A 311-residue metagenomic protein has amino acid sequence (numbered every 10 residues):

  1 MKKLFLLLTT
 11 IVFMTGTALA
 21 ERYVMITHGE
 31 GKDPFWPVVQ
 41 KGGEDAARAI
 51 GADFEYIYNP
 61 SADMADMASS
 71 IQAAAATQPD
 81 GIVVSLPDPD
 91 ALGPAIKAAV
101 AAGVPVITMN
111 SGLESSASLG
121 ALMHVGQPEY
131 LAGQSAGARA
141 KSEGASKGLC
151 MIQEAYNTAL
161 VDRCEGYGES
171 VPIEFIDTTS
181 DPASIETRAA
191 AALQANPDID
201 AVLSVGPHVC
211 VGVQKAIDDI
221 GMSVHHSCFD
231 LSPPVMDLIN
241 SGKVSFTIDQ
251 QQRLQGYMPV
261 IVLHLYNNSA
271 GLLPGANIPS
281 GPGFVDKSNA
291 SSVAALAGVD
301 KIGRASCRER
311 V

Functional and structural regions predicted by a protein language model:
F13-A20: Sec/Tat signal peptide C-region and signal peptidase I cleavage site
R22-I50, E55-I71, T77, S85-P89 (+2 more regions): Extracytoplasmic "Venus flytrap"
P34-I50, A132-A136, A155-I173, R188 (+2 more regions): Short, solvent-exposed amphipathic alpha-helices that sit in or adjacent to ligand/effector-binding or catalytic
R48-S61, K147-C150, Y167-E186: Short beta-strand elements in bilobed, periplasmic/extracellular small-molecule ligand-binding domains
M67, M123-G148, A183-E186, L231-V235 (+1 more regions): Hydrophobic alpha-helical segments within soluble ligand-binding/sensing domains
I71-Q72, T77-A101, T178-L238: Hydrophobic alpha-helical
P89-L131, S232-S245: Flexible loop/hinge segments that line or gate small-molecule binding clefts
S170-V171, Y257-R308: Hinge/cleft segment of the Venus flytrap/periplasmic-binding protein
